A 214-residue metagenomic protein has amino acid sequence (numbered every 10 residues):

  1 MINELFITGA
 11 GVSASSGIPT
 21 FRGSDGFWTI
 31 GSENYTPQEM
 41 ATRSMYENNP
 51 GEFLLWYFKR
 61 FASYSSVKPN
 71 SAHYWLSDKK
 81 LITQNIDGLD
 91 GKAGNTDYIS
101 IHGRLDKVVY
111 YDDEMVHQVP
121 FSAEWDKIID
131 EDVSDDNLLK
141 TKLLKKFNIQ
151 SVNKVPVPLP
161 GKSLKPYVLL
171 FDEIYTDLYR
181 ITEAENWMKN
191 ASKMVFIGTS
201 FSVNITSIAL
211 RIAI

Functional and structural regions predicted by a protein language model:
M1-I214: Conserved catalytic core of sirtuin-type NAD+-dependent deacylases
